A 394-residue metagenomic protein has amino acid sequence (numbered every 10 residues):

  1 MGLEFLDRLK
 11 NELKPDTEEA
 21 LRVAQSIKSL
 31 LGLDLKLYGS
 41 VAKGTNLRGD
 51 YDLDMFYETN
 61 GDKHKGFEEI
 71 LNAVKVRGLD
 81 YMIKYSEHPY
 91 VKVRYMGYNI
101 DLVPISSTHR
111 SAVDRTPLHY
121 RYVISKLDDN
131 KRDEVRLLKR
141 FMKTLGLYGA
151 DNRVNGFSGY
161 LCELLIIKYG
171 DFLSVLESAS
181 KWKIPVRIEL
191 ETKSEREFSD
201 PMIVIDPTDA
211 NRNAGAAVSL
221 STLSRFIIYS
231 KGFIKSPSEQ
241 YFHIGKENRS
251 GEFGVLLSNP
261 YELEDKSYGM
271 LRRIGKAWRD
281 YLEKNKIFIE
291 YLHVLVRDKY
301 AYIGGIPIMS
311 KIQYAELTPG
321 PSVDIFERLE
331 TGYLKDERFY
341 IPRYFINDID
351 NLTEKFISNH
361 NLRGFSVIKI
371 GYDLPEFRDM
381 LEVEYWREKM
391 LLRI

Functional and structural regions predicted by a protein language model:
M1-G49, G61-G66, V91, I105-R110 (+2 more regions): N-terminal regions immediately upstream of nucleotidyltransferase
V23-L33, E69, A73-G78, F141 (+2 more regions): Generic non-transmembrane alpha-helical segments
K36, N46-Y51, M55-N60, M96-R132: Hydrophobic, small-residue-rich alpha-helical packing segments that form membrane-like cores
D62-E69, S174-E177: Short, conserved charged micro-motifs
F67-V74, Y314-G320: Short amphipathic alpha-helices in soluble, non-transmembrane regions that often serve as interface/regulatory elements
E69-S111, N285-A301: Conserved catalytic core of two-metal-ion nucleotidyltransferases
N130-I312: Conserved nucleotidyltransferase catalytic core and NTase-mimicking acidic/glycine-rich helix/loop elements in nucleic
K299-I394: Extended, charged low-complexity segments that frequently continue into or abut oligomerization scaffolds
